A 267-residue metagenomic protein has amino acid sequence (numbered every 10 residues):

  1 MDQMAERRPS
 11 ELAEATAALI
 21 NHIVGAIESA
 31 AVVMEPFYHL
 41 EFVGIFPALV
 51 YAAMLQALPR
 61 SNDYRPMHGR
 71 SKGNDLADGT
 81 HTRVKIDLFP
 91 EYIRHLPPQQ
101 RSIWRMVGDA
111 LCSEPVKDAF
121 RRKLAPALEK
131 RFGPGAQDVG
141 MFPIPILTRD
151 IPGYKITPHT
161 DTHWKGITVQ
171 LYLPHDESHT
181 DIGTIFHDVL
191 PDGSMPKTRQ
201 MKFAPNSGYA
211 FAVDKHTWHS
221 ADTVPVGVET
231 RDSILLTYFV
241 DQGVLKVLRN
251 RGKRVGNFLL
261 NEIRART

Functional and structural regions predicted by a protein language model:
M1-E35, R249-T267: Fe(II)/2-oxoglutarate
D2-A26, F89-A110, P145, D161-T162 (+2 more regions): Short N-terminal signal/transit or membrane-insertion segments and the immediately adjacent low-complexity/disordered
E6-E14, G73-G79, L124-L128, T160 (+1 more regions): Short, mixed-charge, low-aromatic patches
H22, A26, A53, A57 (+8 more regions): Residues that form generic nucleotide/phosphate-binding pockets
S29-K123: Non-heme Fe(II)/2-oxoglutarate
G73-H81, G140, I144-T148, V255-L260: Amphipathic alpha-helical surface "interface" segments used for docking/oligomerization or membrane association within
K85-Y92, D192-S194, K215-H219, R254-L259: A general structural signal for short secondary-structure boundary/capping elements
R101-L236, V240-R249: Catalytic core of non-heme Fe(II) oxygenases with the double-stranded beta-helix
